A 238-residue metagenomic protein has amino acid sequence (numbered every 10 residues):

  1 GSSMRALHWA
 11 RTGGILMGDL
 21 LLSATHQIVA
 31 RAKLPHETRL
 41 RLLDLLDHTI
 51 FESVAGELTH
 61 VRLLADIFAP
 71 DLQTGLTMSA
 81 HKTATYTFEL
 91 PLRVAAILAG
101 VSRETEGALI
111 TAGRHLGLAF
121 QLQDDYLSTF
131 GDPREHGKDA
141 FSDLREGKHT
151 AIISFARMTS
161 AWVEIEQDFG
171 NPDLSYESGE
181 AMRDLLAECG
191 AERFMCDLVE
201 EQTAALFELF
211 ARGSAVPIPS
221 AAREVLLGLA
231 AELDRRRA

Functional and structural regions predicted by a protein language model:
G1-A238: All-alpha prenyltransferase/terpene-synthase fold signal
